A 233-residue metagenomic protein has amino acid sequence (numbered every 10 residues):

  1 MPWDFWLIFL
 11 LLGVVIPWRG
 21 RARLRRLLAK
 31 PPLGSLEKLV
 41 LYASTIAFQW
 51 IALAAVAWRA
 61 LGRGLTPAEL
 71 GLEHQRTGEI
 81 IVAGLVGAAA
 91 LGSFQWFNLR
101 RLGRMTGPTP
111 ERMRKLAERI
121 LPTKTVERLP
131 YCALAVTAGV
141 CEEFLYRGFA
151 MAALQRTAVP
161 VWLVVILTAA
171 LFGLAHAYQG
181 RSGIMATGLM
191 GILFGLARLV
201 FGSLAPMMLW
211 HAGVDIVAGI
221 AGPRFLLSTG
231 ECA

Functional and structural regions predicted by a protein language model:
M1-E73, G78-E79, W162-L163, G219-A233: N-terminal, membrane-interfacial amphipathic/helix-forming hydrophobic leader that caps and precedes the first
I8-R19, R114-A233: Transmembrane helix-loop-helix hairpins at the membrane interface of multi-pass integral membrane proteins
V15-P17, F48-A52, G87-Q95, F194 (+2 more regions): Alpha-helical transmembrane segments of multipass membrane proteins
W18-R26, W96-R104, G148, A152: Short helix-terminus and kink motifs of transmembrane alpha helices, predominantly at the cytoplasmic interface
G20, A57, L61, Q95-N98 (+2 more regions): Hydrophobic membrane-targeting signal helices
A29-P31, V40-A43, M105-E111, F144 (+2 more regions): N-terminal start-of-chain detector that recognizes signal peptides and the immediate post-cleavage beginning
P32-L39, L61-T137, R156-T157, L227-A233: Juxtamembrane helix-loop-helix connectors linking adjacent transmembrane helices in multi-pass membrane enzymes
